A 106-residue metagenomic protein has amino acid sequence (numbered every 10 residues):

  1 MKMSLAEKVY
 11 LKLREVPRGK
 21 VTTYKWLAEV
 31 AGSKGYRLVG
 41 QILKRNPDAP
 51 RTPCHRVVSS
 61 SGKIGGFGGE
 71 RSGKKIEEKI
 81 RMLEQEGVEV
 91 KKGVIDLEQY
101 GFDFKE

Functional and structural regions predicted by a protein language model:
M1-E106: Nucleic acid-binding interface residues in structured DNA/RNA-binding domains, emphasizing the DNA-engaging scaffolds
